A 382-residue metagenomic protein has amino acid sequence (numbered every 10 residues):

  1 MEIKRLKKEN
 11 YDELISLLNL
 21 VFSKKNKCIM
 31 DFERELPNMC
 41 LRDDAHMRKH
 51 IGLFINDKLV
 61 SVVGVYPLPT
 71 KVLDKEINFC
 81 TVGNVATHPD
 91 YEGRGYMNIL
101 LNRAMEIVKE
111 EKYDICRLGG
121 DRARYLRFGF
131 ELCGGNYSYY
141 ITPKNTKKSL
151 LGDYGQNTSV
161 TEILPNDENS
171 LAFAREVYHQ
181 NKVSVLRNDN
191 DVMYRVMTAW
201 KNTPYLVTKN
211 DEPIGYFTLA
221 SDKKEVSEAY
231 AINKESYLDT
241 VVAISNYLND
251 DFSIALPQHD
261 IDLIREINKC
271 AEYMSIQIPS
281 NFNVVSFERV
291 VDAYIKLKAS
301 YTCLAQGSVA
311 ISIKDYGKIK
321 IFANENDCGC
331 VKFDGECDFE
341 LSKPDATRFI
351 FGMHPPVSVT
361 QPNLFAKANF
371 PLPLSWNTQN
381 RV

Functional and structural regions predicted by a protein language model:
M1-V62, P67, D74-T81, K147-D189 (+1 more regions): Short amphipathic alpha-helix that is part of the acyltransferase structural core
G52, P204-L206, A310: Residue-level detector of beta-strand face positions
F54-K58, T208-E212, N363: A glycine-centered beta-loop-beta connector
N84-T87, G93-E106, K234-N246: Conserved acetyl-CoA-binding loop-helix of GNAT-fold acetyltransferases
L101, E106-G120, L248-H259: Conserved GNAT acetyl-CoA-binding A-motif
A123, E131-L150, A231-L238, V242-V382: Active-site/acyl-donor-binding loops of N-acyltransferases
N136-N246, R289-A305: Amide-forming acyltransferase catalytic core, primarily the GNAT-like/NAT-type and related acyltransferase folds
